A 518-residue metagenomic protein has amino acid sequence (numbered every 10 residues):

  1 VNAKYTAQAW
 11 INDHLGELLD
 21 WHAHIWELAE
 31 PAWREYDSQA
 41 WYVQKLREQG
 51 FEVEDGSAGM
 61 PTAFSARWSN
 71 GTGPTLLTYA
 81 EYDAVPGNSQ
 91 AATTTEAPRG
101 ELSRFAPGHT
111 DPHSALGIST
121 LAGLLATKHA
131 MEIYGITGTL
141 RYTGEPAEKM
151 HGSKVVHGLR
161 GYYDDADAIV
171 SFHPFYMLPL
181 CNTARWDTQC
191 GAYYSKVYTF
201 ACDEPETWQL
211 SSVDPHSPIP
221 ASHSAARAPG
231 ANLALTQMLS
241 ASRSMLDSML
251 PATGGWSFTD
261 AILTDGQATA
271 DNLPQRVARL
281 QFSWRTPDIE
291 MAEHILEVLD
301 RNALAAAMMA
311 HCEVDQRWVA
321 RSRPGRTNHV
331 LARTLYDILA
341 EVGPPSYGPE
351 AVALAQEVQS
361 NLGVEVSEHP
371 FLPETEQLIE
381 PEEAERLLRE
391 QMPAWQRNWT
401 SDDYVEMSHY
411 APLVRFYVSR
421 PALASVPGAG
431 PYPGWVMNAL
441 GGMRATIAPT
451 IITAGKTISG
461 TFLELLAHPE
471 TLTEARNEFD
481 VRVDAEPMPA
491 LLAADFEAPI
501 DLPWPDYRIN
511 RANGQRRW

Functional and structural regions predicted by a protein language model:
N2-H109, S114-T139: Acidic/His- and Gly-rich active-site-bordering loop/insert found across diverse amide/peptide-bond hydrolases
I25, L46, A66, T78 (+9 more regions): Divalent metal-coordination and catalytic microenvironments
Y42, S119-T127, L235-S242, G455-F462: Buried hydrophobic packing segments
D83-G100, C190-C202, G428-G434: Acidic-glycine-rich active-site phosphate/pyrophosphate-binding loop
G100-A106, S114, A130-T259, G266-L273 (+2 more regions): Histidine/acidic-residue-rich, glycine-tolerant segments that coordinate divalent metal ions
E204-E206, W284-M291, S322-P324, I447 (+1 more regions): A generic structural motif
L210-P215, A221-L273, T286-R317, P324-S367: Acidic-enriched catalytic cores of C-N bond-cleaving enzymes acting on peptides and small amides
S322-W518: An extended, acidic, His-containing surface patch that forms the Zn2+-binding/catalytic region of metallohydrolases
